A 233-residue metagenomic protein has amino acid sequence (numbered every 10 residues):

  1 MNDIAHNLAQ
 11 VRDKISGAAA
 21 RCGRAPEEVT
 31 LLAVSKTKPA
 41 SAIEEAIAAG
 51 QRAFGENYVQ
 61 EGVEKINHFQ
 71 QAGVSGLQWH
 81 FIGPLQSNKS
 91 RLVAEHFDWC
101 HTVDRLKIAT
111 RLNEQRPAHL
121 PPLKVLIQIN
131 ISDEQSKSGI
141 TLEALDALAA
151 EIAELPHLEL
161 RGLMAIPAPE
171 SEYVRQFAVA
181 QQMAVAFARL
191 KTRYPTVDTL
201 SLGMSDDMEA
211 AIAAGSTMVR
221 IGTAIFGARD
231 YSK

Functional and structural regions predicted by a protein language model:
M1-D206, A214: Conserved alpha/beta-domain cores
A210-A213, I221, I225-K233: Expand to "…catalyze enediolate/carbanion chemistry for C-C bond making/breaking, isomerization, decarboxylation
M218: Conserved N-terminal glycine/acidic-rich loop preference
